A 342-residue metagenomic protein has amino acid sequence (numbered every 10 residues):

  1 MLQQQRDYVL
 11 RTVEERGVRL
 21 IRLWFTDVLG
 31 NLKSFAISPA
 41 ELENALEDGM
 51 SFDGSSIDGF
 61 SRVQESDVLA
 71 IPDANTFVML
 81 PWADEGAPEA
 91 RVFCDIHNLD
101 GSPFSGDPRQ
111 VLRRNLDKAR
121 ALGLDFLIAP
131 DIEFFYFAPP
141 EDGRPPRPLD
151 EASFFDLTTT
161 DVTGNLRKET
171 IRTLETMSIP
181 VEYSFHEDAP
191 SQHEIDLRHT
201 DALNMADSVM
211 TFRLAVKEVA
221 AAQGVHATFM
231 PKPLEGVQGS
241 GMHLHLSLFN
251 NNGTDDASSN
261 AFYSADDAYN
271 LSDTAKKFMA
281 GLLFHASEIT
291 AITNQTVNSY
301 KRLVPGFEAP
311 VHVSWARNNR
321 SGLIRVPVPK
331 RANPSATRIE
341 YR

Functional and structural regions predicted by a protein language model:
M1-R342: Glycine-rich, acidic/polar active-site loops that bind/position phosphate-bearing ligands
